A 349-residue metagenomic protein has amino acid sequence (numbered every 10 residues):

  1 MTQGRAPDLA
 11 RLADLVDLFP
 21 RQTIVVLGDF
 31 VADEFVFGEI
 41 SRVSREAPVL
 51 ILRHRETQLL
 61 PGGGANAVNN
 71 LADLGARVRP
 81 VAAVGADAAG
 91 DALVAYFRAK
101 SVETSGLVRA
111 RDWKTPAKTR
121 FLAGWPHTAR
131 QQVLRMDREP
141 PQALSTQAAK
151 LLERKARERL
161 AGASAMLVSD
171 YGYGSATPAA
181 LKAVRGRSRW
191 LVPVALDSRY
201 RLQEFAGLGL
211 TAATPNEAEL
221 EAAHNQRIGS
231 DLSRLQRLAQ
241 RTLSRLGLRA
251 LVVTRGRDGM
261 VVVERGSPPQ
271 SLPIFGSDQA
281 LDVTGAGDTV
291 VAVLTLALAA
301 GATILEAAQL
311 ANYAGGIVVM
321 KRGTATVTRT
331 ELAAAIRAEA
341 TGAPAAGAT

Functional and structural regions predicted by a protein language model:
M1-S41, I336, A340, G347: Positively charged, low-complexity intrinsically disordered leader regions
G4-L15, R45, V49-A117, A335-A338: Substrate-binding N-lobe of the ribokinase-like
F19, L160-A161, A206-G207: A short, aliphatic-rich alpha-helical micro-motif
D29-F30, Y171, T289: Active-site metal-binding loops of divalent metal-dependent hydrolases
R42-H54, T128-Q142, E217-H224: Gly-rich Lys/Arg/Thr-decorated short loops/hinges at beta-loop-alpha junctions or inter-strand turns that position
L107-R159: Conserved phosphate-binding/catalytic loop of the ribokinase/pfkB sugar-kinase fold
A165, Y173-P269: Conserved phosphate/ATP/ADP-binding segment of small-molecule kinases
R245-R249, F275-E339: Conserved post-catalytic alpha-helical subdomain immediately downstream of the catalytic base and nucleotide-binding
